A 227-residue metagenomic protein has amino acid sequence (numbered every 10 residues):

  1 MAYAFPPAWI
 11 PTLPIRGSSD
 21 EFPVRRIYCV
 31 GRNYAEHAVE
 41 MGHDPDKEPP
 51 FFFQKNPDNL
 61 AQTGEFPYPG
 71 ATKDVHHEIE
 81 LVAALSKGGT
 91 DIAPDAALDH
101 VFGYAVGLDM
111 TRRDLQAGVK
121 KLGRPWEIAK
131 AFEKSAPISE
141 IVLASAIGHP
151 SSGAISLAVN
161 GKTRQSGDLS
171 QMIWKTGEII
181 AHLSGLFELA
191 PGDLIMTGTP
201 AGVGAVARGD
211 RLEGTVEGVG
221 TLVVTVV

Functional and structural regions predicted by a protein language model:
M1-V101: Extended, compositionally biased flexible segments
A2-E21, N33, H37-D46, A105 (+1 more regions): Catalytic-pocket segment enriched in acidic/His residues
